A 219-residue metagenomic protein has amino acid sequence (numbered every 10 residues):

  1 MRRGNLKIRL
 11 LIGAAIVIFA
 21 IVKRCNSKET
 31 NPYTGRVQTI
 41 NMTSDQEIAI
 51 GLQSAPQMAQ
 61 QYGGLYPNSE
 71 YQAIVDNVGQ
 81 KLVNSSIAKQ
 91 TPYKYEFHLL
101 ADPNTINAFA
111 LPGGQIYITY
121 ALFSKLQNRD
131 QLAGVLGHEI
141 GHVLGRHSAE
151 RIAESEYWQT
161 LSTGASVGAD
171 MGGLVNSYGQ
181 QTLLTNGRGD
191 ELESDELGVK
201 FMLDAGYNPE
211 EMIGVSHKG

Functional and structural regions predicted by a protein language model:
M1-G219: A Zn2+-metalloprotease active-site environment signal
